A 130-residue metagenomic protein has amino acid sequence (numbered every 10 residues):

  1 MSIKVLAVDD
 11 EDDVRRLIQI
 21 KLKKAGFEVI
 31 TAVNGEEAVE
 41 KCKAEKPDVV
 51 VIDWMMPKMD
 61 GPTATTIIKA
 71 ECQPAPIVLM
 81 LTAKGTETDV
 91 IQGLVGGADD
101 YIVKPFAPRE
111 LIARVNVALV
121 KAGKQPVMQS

Functional and structural regions predicted by a protein language model:
R16-K24: Charged docking surfaces used in two-component/phosphorelay signaling
G26-V33, K41: Short hydrophobic/Thr-rich beta-strand motif most characteristic of the beta2 strand and flanking loop of CheY-like
K46-V51: Active-site beta3 strand of CheY-like receiver
M56: Receiver (REC) domain active-site loop signature in two-component systems and cognate sites in sensor histidine kinases
F106-N116: C-terminal output helix
